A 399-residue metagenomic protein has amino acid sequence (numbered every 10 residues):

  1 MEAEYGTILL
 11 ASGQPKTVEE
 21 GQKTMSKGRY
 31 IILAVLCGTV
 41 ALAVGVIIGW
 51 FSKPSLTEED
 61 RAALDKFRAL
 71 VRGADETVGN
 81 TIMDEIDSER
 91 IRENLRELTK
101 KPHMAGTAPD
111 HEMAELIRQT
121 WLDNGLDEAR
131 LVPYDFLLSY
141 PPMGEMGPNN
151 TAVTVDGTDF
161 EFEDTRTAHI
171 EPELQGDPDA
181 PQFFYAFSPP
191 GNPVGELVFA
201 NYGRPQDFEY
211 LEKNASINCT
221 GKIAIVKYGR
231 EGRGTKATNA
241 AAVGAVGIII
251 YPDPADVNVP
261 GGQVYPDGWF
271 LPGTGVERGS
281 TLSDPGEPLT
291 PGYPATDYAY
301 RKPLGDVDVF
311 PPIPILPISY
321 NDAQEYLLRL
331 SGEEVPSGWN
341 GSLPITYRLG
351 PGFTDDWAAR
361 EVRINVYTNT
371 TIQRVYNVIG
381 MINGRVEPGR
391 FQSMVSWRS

Functional and structural regions predicted by a protein language model:
E4, S12-K16, K27-C37, A43-Q119 (+4 more regions): N-terminal hydrophobic or amphipathic helices/low-complexity stretches enriched in small/hydrophobic/Pro/Gly
T24, G28, Q175-Y210, P285-S399: Soluble metallo-hydrolase cores and metallopeptidase-like ectodomains found primarily in the secretory/periplasmic
L64-T77, E93-I223, R230, P254-A255 (+2 more regions): Noncatalytic luminal/extracellular "stalk/propeptide" segments of secretory-pathway proteins
D110-H111, P141-P142, E209-E212, T235-N239 (+3 more regions): Short, solvent-exposed loop/turn and secondary-structure capping segments
L122, A241-A242: Non-catalytic positions within long, well-ordered alpha-helices that form the structural scaffold/packing of enzyme
I223-T235, A241: Proteins synthesized as precursors that undergo proteolytic processing into mature forms
A224-V226, V246-P252: Short hydrophobic alpha-helical runs that function as membrane-insertion/retention elements
